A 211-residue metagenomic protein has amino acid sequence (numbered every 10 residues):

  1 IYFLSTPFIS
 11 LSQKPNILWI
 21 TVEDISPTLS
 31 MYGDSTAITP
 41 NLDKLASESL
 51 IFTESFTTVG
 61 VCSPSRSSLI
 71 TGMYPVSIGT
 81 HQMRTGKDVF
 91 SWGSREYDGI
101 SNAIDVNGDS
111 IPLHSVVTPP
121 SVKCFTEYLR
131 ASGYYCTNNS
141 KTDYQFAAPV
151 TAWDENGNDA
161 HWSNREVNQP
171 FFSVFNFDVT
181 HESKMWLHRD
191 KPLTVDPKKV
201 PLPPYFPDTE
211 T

Functional and structural regions predicted by a protein language model:
I1-P15: Bacterial Sec-dependent N-terminal signal peptides
Q13-L18, E48-T53, R130-C136, N168-F172: Loop/turn elements at helix/coil->beta-strand transitions in domains of secreted/extracellular proteins
W19, S26-P120, Y134: Active-site segment of extracytoplasmic enzymes that catalyze sulfate/phosphate-ester chemistry
P27-A37, G60, M83, S91 (+3 more regions): Active-site-proximal cap/lid insertion segments
L45, T126-L129: Hydrophobic alpha-helical packing residues
T57, R66-S67, P149-T151, K184-H188: Short aromatic-enriched loop/helix-cap "lid" or pocket-rim segments at secondary-structure transitions that line
V122-K123, D154-S163: Short alpha-helical segments and helix-capping/turn motifs at coil-helix boundaries
S132-F146: Short, well-structured beta-strand/strand-turn elements
